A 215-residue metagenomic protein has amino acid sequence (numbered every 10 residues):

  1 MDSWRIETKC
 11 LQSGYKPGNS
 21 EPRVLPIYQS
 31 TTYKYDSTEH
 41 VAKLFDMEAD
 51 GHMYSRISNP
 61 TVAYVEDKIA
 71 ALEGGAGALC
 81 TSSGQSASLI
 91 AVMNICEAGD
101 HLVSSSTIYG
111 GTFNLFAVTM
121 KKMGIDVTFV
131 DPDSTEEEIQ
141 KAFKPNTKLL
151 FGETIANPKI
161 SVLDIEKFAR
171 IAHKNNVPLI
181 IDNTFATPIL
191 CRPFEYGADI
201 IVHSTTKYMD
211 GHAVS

Functional and structural regions predicted by a protein language model:
M1-N59, D67: N-terminal "arm"/small-domain region of PLP-dependent enzymes with the aminotransferase-like
D2-S3, E21, D46, L72 (+2 more regions): A generic structural signal for short, solvent-exposed coil/turn residues that cap or connect secondary-structure
E7-K16, A78-S215: Conserved PLP-enzyme active-site core in the AAT-like
S37-S86, G111-T119: Conserved N-terminal alpha-helix of the aminotransferase class I/II PLP-enzyme fold
